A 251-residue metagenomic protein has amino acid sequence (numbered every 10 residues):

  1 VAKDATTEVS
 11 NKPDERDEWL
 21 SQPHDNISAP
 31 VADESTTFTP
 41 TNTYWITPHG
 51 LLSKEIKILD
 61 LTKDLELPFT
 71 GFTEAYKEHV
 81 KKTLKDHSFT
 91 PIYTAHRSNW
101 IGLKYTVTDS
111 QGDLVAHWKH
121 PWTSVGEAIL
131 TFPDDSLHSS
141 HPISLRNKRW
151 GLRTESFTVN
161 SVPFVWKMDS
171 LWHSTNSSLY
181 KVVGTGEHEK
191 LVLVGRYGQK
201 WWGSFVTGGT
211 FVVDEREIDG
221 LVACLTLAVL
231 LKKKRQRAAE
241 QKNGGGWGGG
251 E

Functional and structural regions predicted by a protein language model:
A2-K82, I92, G151-E251: Low-complexity or membrane-interfacial segments used for flexible interactions
K57, D64, L137-L145: Hydrophobic, structured segments
H87-S136: A glycine-rich, hydrophobic loop/mini-helix early in the fold
H96-S98, P121, N147-R149, D169-S170: Low-complexity, polar/charged sequence tracts that form flexible coils or short amphipathic helices and often embed
S136-S139, G186-H188: Short, solvent-exposed loop/turn segments that connect beta-strands within catalytic domains and beta-strand-rich
S140-S156: Negatively charged, low-complexity tracts enriched in Asp/Glu with abundant Ser/Thr
